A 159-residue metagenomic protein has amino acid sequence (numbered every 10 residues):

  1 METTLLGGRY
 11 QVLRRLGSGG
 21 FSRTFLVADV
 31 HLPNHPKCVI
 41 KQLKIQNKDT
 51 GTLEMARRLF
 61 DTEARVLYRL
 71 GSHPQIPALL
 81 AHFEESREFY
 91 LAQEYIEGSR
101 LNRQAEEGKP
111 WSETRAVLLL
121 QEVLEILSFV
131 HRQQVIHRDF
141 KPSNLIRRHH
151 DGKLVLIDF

Functional and structural regions predicted by a protein language model:
L13-G19, T24: Protein kinase glycine-rich loop
L26, N34-Q46: Glycine-rich ATP phosphate-binding loop
T50-R69: AlphaC helix of the eukaryotic protein kinase fold
H82: Activation-segment/catalytic-loop signature of the eukaryotic protein kinase fold
S86-R100: Conserved short submotifs of the Hanks-type protein kinase catalytic core that shape the nucleotide-binding pocket
L101-W111: AlphaC helix of the protein kinase catalytic domain
L119-L120: Activation segment signature within eukaryotic-like protein kinase domains
H131-P142, I146-R147: Catalytic-loop of the protein kinase fold
